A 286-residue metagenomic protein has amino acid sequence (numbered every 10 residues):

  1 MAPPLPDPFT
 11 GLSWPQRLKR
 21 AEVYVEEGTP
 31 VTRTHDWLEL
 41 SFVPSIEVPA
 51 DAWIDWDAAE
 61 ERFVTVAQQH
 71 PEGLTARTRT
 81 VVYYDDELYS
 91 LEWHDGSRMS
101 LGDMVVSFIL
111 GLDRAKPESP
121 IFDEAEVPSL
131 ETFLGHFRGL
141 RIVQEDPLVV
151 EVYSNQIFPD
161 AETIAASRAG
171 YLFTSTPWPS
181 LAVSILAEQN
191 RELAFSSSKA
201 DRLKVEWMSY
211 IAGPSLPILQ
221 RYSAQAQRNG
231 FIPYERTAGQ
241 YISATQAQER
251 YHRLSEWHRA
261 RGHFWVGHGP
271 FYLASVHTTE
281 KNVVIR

Functional and structural regions predicted by a protein language model:
M1-R286: The feature preferentially marks the first beta-strand/turn patch immediately downstream of a bacterial lipoprotein
